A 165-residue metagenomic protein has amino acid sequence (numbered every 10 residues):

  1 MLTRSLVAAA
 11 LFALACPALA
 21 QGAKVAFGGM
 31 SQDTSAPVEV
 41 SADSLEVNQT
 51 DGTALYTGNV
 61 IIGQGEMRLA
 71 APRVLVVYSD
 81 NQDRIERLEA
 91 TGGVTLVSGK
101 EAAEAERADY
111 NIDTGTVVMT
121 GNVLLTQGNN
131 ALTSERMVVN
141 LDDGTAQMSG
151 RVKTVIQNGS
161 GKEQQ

Functional and structural regions predicted by a protein language model:
M1-Q165: Mature-chain termini and adjacent capping regions
